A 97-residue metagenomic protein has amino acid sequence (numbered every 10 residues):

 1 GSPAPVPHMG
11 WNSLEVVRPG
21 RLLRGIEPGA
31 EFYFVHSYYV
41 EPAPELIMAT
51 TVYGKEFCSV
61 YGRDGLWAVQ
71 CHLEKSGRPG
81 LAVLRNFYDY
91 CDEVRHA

Functional and structural regions predicted by a protein language model:
G1-K55: Pocket-forming structural segment of enzyme catalytic cores
W11, L66-A68: Short, solvent-exposed beta-strand edge segments and adjacent coil->beta transition regions
V16, G62-R63: Conserved hydrophobic "DFG−1" position in protein kinase catalytic cores
G29, R63-L66: Beta-strand-turn-beta hairpins that frame and shape the catalytic cleft of phosphate-ester-processing enzymes
Y33-F34, A68-Q70: Conserved beta-strand segments that form the floor/walls of ligand-binding pockets within enzyme and binding domains
A49-T50, Y61, V69: Hydrophobic residues at beta-strand termini and immediately following loops that shape nucleotide-binding pockets
K55-G62: Short, surface-exposed beta-strand/loop micro-motifs that present aromatic residues
V69-A97: Acyltransferase
